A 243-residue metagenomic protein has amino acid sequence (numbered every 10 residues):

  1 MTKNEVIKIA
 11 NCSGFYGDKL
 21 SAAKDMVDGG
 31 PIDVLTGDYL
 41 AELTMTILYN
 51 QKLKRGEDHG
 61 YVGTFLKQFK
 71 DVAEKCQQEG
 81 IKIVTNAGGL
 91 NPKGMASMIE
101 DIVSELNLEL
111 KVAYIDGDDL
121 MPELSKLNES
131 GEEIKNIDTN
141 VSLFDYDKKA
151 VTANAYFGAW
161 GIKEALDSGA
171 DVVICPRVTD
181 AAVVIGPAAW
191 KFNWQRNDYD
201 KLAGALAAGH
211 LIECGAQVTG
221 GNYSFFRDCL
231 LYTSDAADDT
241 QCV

Functional and structural regions predicted by a protein language model:
T2-P122, N154-A155: Metallocofactor- and cofactor-centric catalytic cores in central/energy metabolism, strongly enriched
L53-E57, S97-L106, E129-I134, P187-Y199: A glycine- and small-aliphatic-rich helix-loop capping segment at beta-alpha/alpha-beta transitions that lines
T85-G89, F144-N154, W194-K201: Flexible, glycine/proline-enriched loop segments at strand-loop-helix junctions that form or flank small-ligand binding
E105-L120, V184-F226, L230: Catalytic or ion-translocation cores adjacent to nucleophile or general acid/base/metal-coordination motifs in diverse
L120-C175: An acidic, phosphate/nucleotide-engaging active-site surface
I162-N197: Charge-patterned, long linear interaction tracts outside catalytic cores
Y232-D239: Conserved small/polar residues in nucleotide/adenosyl-binding loops
C242: Cationic, low-complexity basic patches in intrinsically disordered or flexible, solvent-exposed regions
